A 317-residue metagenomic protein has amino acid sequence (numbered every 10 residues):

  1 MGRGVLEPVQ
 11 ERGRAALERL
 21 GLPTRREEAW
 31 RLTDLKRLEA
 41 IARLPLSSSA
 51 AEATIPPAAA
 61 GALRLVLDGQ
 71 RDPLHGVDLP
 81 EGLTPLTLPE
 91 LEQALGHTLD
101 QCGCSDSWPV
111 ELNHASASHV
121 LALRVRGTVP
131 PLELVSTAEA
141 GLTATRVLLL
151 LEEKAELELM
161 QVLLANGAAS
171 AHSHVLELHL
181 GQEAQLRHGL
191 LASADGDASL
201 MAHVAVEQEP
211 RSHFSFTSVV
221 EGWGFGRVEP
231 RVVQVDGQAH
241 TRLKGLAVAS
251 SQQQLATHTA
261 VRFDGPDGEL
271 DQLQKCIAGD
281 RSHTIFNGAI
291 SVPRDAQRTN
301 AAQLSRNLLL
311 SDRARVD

Functional and structural regions predicted by a protein language model:
M1-T145, E152-K154, L163, L309 (+1 more regions): N-terminal leader/transition segments
E90-D317: Conserved beta-strand/loop scaffold segments within soluble protein domains that form the structured core and edges
